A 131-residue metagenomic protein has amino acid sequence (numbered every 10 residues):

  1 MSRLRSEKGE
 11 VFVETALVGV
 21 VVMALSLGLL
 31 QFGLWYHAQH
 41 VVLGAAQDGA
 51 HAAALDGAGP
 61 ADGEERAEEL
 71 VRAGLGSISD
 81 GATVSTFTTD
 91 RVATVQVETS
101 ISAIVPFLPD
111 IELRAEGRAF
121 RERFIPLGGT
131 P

Functional and structural regions predicted by a protein language model:
M1-R66: Alpha-helical assembly-interface signal, strongest on the long, hydrophobic N-terminal helix that forms
S2, P60-P131: Short, conserved structural patches
